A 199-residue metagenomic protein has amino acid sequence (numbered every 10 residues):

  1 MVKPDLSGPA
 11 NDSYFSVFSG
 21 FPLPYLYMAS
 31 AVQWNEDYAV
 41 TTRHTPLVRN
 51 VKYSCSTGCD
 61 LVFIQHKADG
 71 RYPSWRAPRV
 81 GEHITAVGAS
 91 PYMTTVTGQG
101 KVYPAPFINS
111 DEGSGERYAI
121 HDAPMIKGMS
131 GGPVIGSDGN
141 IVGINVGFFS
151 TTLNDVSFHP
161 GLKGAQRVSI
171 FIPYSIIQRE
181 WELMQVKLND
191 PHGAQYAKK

Functional and structural regions predicted by a protein language model:
M1-L6, A68-Y72, N145-K199: C-terminal cap/linker of serine protease catalytic domains
M1-N35, H192-K199: Protease-domain processing segments flanking chymotrypsin-fold serine proteases, especially trypsin-like
S13-S16, A29-A31, L61, Y72 (+3 more regions): Structural detector of coil-to-beta-strand junctions
V17, A31, D37, T41 (+8 more regions): Terminal peptide-recognition signature
L23-L26, P46, M125-G128: Short solvent-exposed loop/turn micro-motifs enriched in small/polar/acidic residues
Y27-M28, N35-V96, G115, Q178 (+1 more regions): Conserved active-site neighborhood of the chymotrypsin/trypsin-like protease fold
R71-Y118, P124-S130, N145-S157: Flexible, gly/ser-rich surface segments that form the specificity/activation loops bordering the active-site cleft
I141-G143: Glycine-rich phosphate/pyrophosphate-binding loop shared by adenosine-nucleotide-utilizing enzymes
